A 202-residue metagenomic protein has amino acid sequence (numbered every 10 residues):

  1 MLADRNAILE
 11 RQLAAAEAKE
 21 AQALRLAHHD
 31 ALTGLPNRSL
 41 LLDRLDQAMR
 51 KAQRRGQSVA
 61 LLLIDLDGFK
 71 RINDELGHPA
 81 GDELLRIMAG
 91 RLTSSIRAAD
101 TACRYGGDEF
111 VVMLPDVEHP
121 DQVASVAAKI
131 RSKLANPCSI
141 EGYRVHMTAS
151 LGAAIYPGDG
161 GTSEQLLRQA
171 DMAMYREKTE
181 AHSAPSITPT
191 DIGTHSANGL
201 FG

Functional and structural regions predicted by a protein language model:
M1-A31, R38-R50, D100-T101: Signal-transducing coiled-coil linker helices
L24-D43, I64-H78, R86: Conserved nucleotide-binding and Mg2+-coordinating catalytic segments in signaling enzymes
L41, L45, L85, A89-L92 (+2 more regions): Heptad-repeat coiled-coil signal-transmission/dimerization helices
D65, F69, M88, A102 (+2 more regions): Hydrophobic framework residues that shape the active-site pocket of cyclic nucleotide turnover catalytic cores
L84, V111-I130: Short helix/loop segment flanking the catalytic signature motif in cyclic-nucleotide metabolism enzymes
A89-G90, Q122-I140, D171: Alpha-helical scaffold within the catalytic cores of cyclic-nucleotide enzymes
T101-R104, V145: A short pre-motif secondary-structure segment
A127, E141-Y143, I155-S186, G193-G202: Catalytic-core segments of nucleotide cyclases and related cyclic-nucleotide turnover enzymes
